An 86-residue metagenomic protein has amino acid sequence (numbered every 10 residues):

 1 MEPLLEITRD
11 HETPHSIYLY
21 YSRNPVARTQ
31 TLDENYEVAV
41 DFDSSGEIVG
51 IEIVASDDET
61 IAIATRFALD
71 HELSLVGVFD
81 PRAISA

Functional and structural regions predicted by a protein language model:
M1-E37, D43-S44, A55-E59, T65 (+1 more regions): Intrinsically disordered terminal and processing segments
